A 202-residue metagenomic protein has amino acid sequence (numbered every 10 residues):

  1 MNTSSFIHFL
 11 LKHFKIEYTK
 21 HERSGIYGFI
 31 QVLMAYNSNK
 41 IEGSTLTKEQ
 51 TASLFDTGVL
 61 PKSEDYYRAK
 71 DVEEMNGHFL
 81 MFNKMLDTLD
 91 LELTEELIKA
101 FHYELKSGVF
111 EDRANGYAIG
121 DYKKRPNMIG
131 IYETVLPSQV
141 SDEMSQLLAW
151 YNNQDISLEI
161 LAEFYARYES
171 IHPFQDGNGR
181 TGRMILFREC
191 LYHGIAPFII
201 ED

Functional and structural regions predicted by a protein language model:
M1-D202: FIC/Doc superfamily catalytic core
